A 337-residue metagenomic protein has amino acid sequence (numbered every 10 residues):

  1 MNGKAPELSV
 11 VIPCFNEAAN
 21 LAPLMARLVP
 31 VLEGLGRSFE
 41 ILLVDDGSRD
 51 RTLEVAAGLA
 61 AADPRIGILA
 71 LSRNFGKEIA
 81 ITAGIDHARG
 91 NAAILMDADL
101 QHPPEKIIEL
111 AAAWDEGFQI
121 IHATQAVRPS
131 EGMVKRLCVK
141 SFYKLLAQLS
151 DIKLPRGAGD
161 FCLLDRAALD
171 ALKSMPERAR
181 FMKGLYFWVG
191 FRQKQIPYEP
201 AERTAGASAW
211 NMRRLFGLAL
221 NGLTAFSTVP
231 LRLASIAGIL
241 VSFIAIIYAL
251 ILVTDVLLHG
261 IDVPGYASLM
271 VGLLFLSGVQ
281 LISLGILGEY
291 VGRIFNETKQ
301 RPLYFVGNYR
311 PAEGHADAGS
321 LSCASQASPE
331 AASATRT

Functional and structural regions predicted by a protein language model:
M1-G132: Structured catalytic core of nucleotide-sugar glycosyltransferases
M1-K4, F181-T337: Hydrophobic helical membrane-anchoring modules
P13, L71-R73, C162, S235 (+2 more regions): Short conserved micro-motifs on helix faces and helix-strand junctions that flank and scaffold key functional residues
P30, G34, G58, A62 (+7 more regions): Conserved amphipathic alpha-helical interaction elements at protein-protein interfaces in regulatory, energy-coupling
D46, R73, A98-L100, D151 (+3 more regions): Short, conserved catalytic or interaction motifs in soluble domains
G67-R73, K77-H87, A92, P104-L185 (+1 more regions): Acceptor/aglycone-binding surface of glycosyltransferases and processive sugar-polymer synthases
